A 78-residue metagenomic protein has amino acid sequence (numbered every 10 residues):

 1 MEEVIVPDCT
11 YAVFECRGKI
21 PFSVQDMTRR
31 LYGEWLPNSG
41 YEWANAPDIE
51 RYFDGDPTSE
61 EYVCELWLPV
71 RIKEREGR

Functional and structural regions predicted by a protein language model:
M1-R78: A solvent-exposed interaction/effector surface
